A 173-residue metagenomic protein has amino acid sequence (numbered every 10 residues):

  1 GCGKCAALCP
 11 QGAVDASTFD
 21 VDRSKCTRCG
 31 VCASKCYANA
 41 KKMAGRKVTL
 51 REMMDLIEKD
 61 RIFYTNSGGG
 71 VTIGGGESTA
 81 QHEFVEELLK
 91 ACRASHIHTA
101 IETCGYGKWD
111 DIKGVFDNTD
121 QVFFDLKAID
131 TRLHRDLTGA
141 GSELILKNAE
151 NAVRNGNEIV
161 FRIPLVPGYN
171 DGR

Functional and structural regions predicted by a protein language model:
G1, G12-V14, L126, N148: Intrinsic structural disorder
G1, K25-C26: Short Cys/His-rich zinc-binding micro-motifs
G1-G3, D60: Non-ligating segments of multi-cofactor redox enzymes
G3, G30, H82, E86: Conserved active-site region of classical short-chain dehydrogenase/reductase
K4-V21, V31-R46: Iron-sulfur cluster-binding cysteine motifs and their immediate structural context in ferredoxin-like electron-transfer
S24-K25, R46-E52: FAD-binding FR-type
R51-M54, E58-R173: Conserved AdoMet/S-adenosylmethionine-binding subsite of the radical SAM
